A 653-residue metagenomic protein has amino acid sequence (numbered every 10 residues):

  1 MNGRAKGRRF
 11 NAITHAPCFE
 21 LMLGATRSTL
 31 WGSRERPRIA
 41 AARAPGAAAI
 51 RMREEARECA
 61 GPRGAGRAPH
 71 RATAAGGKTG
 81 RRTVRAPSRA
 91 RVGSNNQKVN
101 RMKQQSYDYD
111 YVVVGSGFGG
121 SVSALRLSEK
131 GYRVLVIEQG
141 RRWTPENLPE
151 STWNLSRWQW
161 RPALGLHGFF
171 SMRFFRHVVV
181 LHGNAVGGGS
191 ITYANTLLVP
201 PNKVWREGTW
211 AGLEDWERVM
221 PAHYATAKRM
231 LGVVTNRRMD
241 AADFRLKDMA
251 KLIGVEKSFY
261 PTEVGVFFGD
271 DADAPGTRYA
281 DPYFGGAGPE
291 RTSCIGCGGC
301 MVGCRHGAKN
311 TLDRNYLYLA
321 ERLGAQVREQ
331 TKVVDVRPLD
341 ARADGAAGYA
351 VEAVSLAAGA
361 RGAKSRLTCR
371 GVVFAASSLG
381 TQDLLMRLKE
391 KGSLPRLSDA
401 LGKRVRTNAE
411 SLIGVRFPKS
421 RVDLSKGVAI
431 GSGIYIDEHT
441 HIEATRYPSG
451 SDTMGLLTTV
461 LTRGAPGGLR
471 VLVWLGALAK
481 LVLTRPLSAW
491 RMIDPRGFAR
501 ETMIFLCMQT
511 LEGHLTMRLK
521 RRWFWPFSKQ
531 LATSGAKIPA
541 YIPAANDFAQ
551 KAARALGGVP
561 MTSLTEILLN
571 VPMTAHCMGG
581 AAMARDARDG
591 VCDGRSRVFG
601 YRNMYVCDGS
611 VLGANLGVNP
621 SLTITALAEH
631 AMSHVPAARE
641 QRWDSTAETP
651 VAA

Functional and structural regions predicted by a protein language model:
R4-G7, A25-A90: Compositionally biased, low-complexity flexible segments
R89-R101: Short, Lys/Arg-enriched N-terminal segments with co-localized hydrophobic residues within the first ~10-30 amino acids
K103-R218, D344, A376, G380 (+4 more regions): N-terminal glycine-rich phosphate/pyrophosphate-binding loop and immediately adjacent elements
E129, G140-P145, P149-E150, H306 (+8 more regions): Glycine-rich loop(s) and the adjacent beta-strand/alpha-helix scaffold that form part
F174, G189, Y193, L213 (+5 more regions): FAD cofactor-binding and catalytic pocket of flavoenzymes
D215-Q330, N570-M573: Conserved redox-cofactor binding core of oxidoreductases
M239-E290, C294, T440-E512, L531-K537 (+1 more regions): Patatin-like phospholipase A catalytic core
T262, C297-C300, M503-L506, G513 (+1 more regions): A glycine-rich dinucleotide-binding beta-alpha-beta segment and adjacent secondary-structure elements that constitute
